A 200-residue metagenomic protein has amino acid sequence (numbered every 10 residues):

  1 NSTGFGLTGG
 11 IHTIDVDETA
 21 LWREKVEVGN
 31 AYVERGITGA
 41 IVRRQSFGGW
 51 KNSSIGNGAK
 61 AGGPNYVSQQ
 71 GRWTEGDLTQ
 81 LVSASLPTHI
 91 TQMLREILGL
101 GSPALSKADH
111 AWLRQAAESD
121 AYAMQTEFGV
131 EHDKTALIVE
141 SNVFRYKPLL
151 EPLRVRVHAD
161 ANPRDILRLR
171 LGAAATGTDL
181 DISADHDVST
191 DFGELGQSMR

Functional and structural regions predicted by a protein language model:
N1-R200: Conserved C-terminal structural/oligomerization subdomain of aldehyde/semialdehyde dehydrogenase
